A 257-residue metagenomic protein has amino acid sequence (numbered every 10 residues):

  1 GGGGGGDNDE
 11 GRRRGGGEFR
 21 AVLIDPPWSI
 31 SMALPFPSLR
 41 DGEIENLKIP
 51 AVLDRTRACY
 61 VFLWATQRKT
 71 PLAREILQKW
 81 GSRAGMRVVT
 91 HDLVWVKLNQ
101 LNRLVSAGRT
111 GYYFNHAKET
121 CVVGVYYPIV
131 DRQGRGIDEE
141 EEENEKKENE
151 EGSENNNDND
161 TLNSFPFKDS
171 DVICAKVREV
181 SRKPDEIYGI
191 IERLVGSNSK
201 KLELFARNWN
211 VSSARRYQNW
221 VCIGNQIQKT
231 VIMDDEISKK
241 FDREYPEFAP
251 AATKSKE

Functional and structural regions predicted by a protein language model:
G1-E257: Class I S-adenosyl-L-methionine-dependent methyltransferase catalytic core
